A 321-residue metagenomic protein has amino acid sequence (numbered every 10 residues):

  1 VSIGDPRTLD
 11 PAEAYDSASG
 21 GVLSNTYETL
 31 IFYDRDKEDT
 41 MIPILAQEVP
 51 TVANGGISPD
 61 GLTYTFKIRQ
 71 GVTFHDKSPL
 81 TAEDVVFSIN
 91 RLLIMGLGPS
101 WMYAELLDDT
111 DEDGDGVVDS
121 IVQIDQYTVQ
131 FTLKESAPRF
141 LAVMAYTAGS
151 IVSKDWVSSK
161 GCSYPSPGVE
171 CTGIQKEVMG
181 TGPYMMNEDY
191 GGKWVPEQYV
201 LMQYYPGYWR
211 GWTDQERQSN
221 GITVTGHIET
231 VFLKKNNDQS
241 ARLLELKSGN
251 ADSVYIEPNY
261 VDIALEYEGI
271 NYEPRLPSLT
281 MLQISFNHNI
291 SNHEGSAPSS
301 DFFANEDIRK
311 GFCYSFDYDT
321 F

Functional and structural regions predicted by a protein language model:
V1-I57, N90, M179: N-terminal lobe/hinge region of extracytoplasmic solute-binding protein
G4-R7, G71-V72, E135-A137, G207-Y208: Acidic glycine-/aspartate-rich tracts in secreted/extracellular proteins
R35-D36, V49, N54-G55, T65-P99 (+2 more regions): Extracytoplasmic/periplasmic ligand-capture domains
M41, P99-M102: Surface-exposed patches in mature extracellular/periplasmic domains of secreted proteins
S58-D60, D125: Residue-level recognition of beta-strand termini and adjacent short loop/turns
V86, M102-P165, I174, P183-M185: Surface-exposed binding/hinge segments that line and control ligand-binding clefts or catalytic entry sites
